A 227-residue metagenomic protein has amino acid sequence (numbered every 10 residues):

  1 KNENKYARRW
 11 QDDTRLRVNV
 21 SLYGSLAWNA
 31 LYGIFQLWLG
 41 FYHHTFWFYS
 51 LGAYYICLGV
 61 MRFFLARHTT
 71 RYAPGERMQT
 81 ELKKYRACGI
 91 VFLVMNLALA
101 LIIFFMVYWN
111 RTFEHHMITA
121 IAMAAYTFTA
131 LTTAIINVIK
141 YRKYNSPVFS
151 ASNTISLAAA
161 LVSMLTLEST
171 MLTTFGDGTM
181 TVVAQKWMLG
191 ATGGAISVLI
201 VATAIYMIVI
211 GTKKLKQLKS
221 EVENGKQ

Functional and structural regions predicted by a protein language model:
K1-L65: N-terminal topogenic module of multi-pass integral membrane proteins
N2-A7, V209-Q227: Short, highly charged, low-complexity non-transmembrane loops/tails of multi-pass membrane proteins
T14, N137-V162, L215-E223: Membrane-helix boundary/juxtamembrane motif in polytopic membrane proteins
L37-Y49, I103-I118, L172-Q185: Helix-coil boundary and interhelical linker segments in multi-pass alpha-helical membrane proteins
A53-R62, L93-L99, M117-I136, G193-I200: Generic alpha-helical transmembrane segments
P74-V94: Juxtamembrane helix-capping/reentrant segments at transmembrane boundaries
N96-F104, A158-G176: Hydrophobic alpha-helical transmembrane segments in multi-pass integral membrane proteins
T127-Y144, M164-T173, I205: Alpha-helical transmembrane segments in multipass membrane proteins, preferentially the mid-helix core
